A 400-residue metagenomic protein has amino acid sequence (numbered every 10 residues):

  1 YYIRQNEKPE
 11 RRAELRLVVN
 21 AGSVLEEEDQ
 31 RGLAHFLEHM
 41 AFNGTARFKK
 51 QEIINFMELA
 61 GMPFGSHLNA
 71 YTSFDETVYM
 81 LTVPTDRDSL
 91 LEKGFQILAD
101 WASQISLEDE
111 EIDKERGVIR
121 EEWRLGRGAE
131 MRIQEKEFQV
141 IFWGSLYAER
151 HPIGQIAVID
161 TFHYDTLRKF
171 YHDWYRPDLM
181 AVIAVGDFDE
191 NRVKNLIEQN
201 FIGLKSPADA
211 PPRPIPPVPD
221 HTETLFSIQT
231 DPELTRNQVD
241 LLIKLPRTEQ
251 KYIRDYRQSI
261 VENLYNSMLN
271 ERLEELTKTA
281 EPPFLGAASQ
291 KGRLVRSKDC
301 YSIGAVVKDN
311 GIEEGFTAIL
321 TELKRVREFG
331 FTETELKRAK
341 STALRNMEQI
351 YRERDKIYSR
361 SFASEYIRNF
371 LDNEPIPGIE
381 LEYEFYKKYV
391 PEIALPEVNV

Functional and structural regions predicted by a protein language model:
Y1-N55, M80-T82, S89-Q96, D100 (+5 more regions): His/Glu-rich zincin catalytic helix
K8-R11, A70-D75, A148-R150, H172-P177 (+1 more regions): Short, flexible turn/loop "capping" segments at secondary-structure junctions
T45-A46, I53-F170, P219, L225 (+6 more regions): Acidic/histidine-enriched segments that form metal/cofactor-coordinating and catalytic pocket/exosite environments
R116, P214-P219, G286-R293, R338-L344 (+1 more regions): A glycine-rich phosphate-binding loop feature that marks nucleotide/adenosyl-phosphate handling sites
A181-G186, K337-V400: C-terminal regions of mature proteins
E281-S297, I367-P377: Flexible glycine/proline-rich, aromatic-decorated loop/lid segments
R296, I312-E314: Edge/loop elements at the starts and ends of beta-strands within beta-rich repeat scaffolds
K308-N310: Structural beta->alpha junctions
